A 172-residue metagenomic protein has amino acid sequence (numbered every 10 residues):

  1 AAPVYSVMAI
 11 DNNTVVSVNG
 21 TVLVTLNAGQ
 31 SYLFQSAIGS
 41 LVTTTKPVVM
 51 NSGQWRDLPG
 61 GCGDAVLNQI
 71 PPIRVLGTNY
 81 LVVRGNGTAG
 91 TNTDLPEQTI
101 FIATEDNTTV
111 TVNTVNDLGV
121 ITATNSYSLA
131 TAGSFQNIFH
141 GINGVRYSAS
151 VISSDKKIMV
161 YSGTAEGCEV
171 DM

Functional and structural regions predicted by a protein language model:
A1-M172: Conserved functional hotspot residues at active sites or interaction interfaces
